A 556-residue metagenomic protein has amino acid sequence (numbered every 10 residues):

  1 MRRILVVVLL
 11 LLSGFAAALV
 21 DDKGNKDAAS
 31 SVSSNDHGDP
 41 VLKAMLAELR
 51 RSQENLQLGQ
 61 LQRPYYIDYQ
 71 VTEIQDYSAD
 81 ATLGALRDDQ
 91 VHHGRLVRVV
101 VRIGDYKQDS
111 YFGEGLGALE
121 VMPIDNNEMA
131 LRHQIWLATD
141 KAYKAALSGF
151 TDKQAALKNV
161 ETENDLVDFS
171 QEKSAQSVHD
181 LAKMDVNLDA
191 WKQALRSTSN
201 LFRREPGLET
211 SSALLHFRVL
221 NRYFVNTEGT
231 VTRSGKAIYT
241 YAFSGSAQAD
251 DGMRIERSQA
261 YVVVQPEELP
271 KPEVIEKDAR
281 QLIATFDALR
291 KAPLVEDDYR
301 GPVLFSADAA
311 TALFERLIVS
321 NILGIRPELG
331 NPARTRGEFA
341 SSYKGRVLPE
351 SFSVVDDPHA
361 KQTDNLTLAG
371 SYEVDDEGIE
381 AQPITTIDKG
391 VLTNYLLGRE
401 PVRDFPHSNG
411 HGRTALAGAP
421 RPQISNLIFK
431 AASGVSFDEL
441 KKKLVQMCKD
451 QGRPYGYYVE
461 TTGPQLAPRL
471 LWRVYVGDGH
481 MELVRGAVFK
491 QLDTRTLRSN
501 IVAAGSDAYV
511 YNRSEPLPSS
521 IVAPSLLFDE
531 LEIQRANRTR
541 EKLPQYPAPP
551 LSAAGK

Functional and structural regions predicted by a protein language model:
M1-I4: Positively charged n-region of N-terminal signal peptides that target proteins for export
V6-G14: Bacterial N-terminal signal peptides
A18-V374, K389, K490, T494 (+1 more regions): Active-site bordering "gate/hinge" segments that shape substrate access to catalytic or cofactor-binding pockets
P332, E338-K556: Dual-mode signal for accessory low-complexity, basic/Gly-rich regions
